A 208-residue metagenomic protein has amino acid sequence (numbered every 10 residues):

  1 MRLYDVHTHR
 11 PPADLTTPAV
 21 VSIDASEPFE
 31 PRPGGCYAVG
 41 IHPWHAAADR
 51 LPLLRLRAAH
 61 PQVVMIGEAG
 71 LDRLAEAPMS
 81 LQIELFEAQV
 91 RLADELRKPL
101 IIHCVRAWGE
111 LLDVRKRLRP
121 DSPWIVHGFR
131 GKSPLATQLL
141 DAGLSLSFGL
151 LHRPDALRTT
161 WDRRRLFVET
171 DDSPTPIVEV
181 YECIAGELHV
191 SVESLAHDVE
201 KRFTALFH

Functional and structural regions predicted by a protein language model:
M1-H208: Mid-domain alpha/beta scaffold segments of enzyme catalytic cores
